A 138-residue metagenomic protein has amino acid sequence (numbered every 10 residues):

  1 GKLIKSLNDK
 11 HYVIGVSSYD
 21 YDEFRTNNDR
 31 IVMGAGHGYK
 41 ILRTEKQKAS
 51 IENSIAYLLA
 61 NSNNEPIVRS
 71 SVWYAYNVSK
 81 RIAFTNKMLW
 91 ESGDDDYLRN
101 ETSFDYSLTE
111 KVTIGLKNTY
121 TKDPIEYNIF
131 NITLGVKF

Functional and structural regions predicted by a protein language model:
G1, S17, I31-A35, P66-V72 (+2 more regions): Hydrophobic, lipid-facing positions within transmembrane beta-strands of outer-membrane proteins
G1-Y21: Glycine- and aromatic-enriched membrane insertion/assembly motifs of diderm outer-membrane and organelle channel
K5, Y19, Y39-I41, Y57 (+5 more regions): Residue-level signature of outer-membrane beta-barrel architecture
K10-V13, T44-A49, V78-F84, Y106-L116: Repeated loop/turn-to-beta-strand initiation elements of outer-membrane beta-barrel proteins
G15-S17, A35, I51-N53, N86 (+2 more regions): Membrane-embedded beta-strand positions of outer-membrane beta-barrel proteins
Y21-D29, L59-P66, W90-L98, T121-N128: Solvent-exposed loop/turn segments connecting transmembrane beta-strands in outer-membrane beta-barrel proteins
V32-G36, K40, T44-E91: Detector for outer-membrane/organellar transmembrane beta-barrel domains, recognizing the amphipathic beta-strand
D105-S107, E126-F138: Outer-membrane beta-barrel "beta-signal"
